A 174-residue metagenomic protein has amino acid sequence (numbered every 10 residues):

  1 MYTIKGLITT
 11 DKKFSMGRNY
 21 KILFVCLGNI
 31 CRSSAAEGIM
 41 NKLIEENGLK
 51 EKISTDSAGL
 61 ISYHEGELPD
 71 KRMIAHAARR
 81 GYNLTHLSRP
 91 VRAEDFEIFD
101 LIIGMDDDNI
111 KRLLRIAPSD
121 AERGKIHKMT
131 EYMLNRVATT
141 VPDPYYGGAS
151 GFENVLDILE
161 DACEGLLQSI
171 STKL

Functional and structural regions predicted by a protein language model:
Y2-F99, Q168-L174: Conserved active-site segments centered on acidic
I4, N19, L101, D107-L174: Phosphate-binding/catalytic loops
S33, M105-D106: Replace "coordinates the UDP/GDP/TDP-sugar" with "coordinates nucleotide-activated sugar donors
